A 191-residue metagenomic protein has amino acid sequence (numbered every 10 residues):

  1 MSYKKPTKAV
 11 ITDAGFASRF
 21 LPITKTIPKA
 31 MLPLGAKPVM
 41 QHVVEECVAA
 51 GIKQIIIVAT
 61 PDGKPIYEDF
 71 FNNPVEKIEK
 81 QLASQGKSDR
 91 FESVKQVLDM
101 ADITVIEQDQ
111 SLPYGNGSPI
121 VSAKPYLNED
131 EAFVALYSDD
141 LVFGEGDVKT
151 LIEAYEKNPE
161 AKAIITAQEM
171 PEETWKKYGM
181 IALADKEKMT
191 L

Functional and structural regions predicted by a protein language model:
S2-S88, D147, E153: N-terminal glycine-rich phosphate-binding loop and ensuing alpha1 helix
K5, G51-K53, E129, E160 (+1 more regions): Short loop/turn motifs at secondary-structure junctions
T7, A30, A101-D102, A161-K162 (+1 more regions): A generic secondary-structure signal marking the coil-to-beta-strand transition
K25, K186-K188: Short strand-connecting beta-turns/loops that link adjacent beta-strands
I66-D69, K77-Q81, F91-K186: Conserved beta-loop-beta/alpha segment of the NTase-like Rossmann-fold superfamily that binds/positions NTPs
